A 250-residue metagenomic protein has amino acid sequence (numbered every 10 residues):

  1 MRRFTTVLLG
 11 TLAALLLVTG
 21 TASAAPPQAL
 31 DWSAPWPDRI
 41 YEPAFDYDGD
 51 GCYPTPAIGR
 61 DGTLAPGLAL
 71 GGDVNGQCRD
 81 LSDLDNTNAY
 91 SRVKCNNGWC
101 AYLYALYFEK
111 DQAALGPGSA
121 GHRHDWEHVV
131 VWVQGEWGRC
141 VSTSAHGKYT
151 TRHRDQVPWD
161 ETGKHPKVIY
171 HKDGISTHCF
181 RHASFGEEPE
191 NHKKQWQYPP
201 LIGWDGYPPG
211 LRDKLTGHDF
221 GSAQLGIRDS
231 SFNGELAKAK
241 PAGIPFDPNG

Functional and structural regions predicted by a protein language model:
M1-A24: Secretory targeting and sorting signals
A25-E127, G138-G250: A domain-level signal for the mature, folded cores of soluble proteins
V131: Residue(s) in the substrate-gating loop at a strand-loop-helix junction that position the organic substrate next
Q134-E136: Mature extracellular/secreted ectodomains of secretory-pathway proteins
